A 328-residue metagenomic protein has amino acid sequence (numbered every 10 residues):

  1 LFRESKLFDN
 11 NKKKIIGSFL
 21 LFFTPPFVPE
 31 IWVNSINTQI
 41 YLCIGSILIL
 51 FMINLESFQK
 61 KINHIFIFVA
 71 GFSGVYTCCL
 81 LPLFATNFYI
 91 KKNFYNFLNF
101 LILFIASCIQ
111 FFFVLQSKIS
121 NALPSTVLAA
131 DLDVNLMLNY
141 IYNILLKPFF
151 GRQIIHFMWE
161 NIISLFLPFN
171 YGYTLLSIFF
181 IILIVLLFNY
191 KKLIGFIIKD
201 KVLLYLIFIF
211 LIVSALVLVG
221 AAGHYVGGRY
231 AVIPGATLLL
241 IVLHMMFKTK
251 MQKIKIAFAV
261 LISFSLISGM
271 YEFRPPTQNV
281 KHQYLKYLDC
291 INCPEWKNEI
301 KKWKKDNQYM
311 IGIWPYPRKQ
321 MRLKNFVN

Functional and structural regions predicted by a protein language model:
L1-L21, T86, N96-N99, I109 (+2 more regions): Intrinsically disordered, polar/acidic, low-complexity terminal segments
K14-G45, G228: Aromatic- and kink-enriched transmembrane "portal" helix at the membrane-lumen/periplasm boundary that abuts
T24-W32, I109-V114, K191-K192, I207-V226 (+1 more regions): Transmembrane-helix signature of polytopic, lipid-linked glycan biosynthesis machinery
T38-I40, H224-K248: Hydrophobic/aromatic-rich transmembrane helices and adjacent perimembrane loops
Q39-I62, T237-I241: Specific aromatic-rich, kink-prone transmembrane helix
M52-A70, Y95-F97, I254-I256: Short hydrophobic alpha-helices at membrane interfaces in multi-pass membrane enzymes
K60-T86: Membrane-interface alpha helices of multi-pass inner-membrane proteins
C79-I105: Perimembrane helix-loop-helix junctions
